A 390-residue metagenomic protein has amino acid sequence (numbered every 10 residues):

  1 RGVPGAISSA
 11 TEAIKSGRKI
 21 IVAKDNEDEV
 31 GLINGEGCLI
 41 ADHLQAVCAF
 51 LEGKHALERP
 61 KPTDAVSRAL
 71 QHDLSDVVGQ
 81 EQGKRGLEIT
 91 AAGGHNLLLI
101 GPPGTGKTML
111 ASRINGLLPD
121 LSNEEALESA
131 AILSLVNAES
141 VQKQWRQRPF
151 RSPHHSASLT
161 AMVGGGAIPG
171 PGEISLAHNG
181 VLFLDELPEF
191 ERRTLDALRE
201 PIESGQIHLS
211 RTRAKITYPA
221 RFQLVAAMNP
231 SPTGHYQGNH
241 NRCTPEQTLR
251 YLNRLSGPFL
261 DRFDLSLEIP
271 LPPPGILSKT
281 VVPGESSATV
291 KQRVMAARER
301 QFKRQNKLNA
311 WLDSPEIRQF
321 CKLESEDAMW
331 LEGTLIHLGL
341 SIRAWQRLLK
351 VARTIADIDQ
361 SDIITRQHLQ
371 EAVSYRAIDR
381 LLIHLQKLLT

Functional and structural regions predicted by a protein language model:
R1-L98, P102-T108, S210, A344-W345 (+1 more regions): Peripheral, non-AAA+ core regions of ATP-driven protein-machinery
K15-S16, N34, A92-G94, S156-A157 (+5 more regions): Short loop/turn elements that form and flank the Walker-type P-loop nucleotide-binding site in RecA-like NTPase cores
H55-I89, G93, N123-I174: P-loop NTPase nucleotide-binding/switch module
L98-E139, S204: Walker A/P-loop
I168-P169, E191-L385, L389-T390: Basic, amphipathic alpha-helical bundle interface domains used for macromolecular binding and assembly
N179, D185-L187, A197: Walker B catalytic acidic pair
